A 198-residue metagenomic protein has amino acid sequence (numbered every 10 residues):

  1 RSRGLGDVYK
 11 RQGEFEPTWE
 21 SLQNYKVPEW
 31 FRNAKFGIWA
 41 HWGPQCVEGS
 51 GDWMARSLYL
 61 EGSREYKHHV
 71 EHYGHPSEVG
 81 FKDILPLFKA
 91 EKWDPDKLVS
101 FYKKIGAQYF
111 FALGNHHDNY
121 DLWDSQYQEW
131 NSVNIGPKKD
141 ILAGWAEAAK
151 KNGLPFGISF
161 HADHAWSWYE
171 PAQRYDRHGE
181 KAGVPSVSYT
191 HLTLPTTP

Functional and structural regions predicted by a protein language model:
R1-Y9, H191-P198: Single conserved hydrophobic/aromatic residue that forms the stacking wall/gate of nucleotide- or nucleobase-binding
K10-L192: Glycan-processing catalytic domains of CAZymes
